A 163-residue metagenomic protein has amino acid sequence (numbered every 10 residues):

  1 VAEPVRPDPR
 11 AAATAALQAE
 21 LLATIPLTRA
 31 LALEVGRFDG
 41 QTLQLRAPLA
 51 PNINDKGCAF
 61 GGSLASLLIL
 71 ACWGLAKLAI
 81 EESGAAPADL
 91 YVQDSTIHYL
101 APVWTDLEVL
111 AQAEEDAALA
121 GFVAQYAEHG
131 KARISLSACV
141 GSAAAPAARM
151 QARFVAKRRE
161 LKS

Functional and structural regions predicted by a protein language model:
V1-E20: Polybasic, low-complexity association/targeting segments
R6-P7, V103-W104, E114-S163: HotDog/MaoC-like acyl-thioester-processing domains
L27-A59: Catalytic strand-loop segment that frames the active site of acyl-thioester-processing enzymes
T28-A30, G40, L90-D94, W104-E108 (+1 more regions): Short connector loops at helix/strand junctions that flank enzyme active sites, especially segments positioning acidic
R29-L33, Q93-Y99, G121-V123: Short structured motifs
L45, Q93-S95, V109, I134-L136 (+1 more regions): Hydrophobic residues positioned within well-ordered beta-strands of beta-sheet architectures
P48-L75, P87: Hot-dog-fold acyl-thioester-processing enzymes
L75-D116: Hydrophobic beta-strand-centered segment that forms part of the acyl-chain substrate-binding groove
